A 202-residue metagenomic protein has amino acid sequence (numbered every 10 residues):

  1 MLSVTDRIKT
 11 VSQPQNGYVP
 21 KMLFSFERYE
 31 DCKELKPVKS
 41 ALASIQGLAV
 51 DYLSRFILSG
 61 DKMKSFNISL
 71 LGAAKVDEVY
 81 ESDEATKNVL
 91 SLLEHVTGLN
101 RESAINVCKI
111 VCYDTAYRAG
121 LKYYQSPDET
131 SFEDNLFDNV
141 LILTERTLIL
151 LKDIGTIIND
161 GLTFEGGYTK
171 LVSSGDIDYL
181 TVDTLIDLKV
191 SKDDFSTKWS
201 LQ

Functional and structural regions predicted by a protein language model:
L2-S54: Charged, amphipathic alpha-helical stretches
M22-F24, T130, N135, L162: Short non-domain terminal segments
A49, L53-G155: Hydrophobic, aromatic-lined core segments that form the binding pocket/scaffold for planar heteroaromatic ligands
D153-V182: Active-site metal-binding core of divalent-cation-utilizing nuclease and nuclease-like domains
D178-D194: Conserved catalytic cores of phosphodiester-cleaving nucleases, focusing on short active-site segments
D193-L201: Active-site-adjacent loop/helix micro-motif of nuclease/hydrolase catalytic cores
